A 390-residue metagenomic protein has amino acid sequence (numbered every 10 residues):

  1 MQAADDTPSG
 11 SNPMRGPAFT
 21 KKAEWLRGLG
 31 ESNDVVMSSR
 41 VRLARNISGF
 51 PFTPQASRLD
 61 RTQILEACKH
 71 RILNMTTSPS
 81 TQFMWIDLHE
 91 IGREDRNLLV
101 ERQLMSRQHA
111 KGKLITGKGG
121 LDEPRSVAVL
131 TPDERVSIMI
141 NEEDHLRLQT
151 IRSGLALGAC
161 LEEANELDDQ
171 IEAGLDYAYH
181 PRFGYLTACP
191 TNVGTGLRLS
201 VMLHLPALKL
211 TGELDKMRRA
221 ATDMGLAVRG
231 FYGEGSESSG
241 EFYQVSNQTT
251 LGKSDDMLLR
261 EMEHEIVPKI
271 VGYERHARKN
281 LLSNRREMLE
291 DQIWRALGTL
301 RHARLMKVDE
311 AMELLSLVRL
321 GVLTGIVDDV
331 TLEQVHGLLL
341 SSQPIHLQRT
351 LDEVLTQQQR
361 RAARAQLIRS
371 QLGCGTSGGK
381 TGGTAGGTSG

Functional and structural regions predicted by a protein language model:
Q2-R182, L197, T211, K216-R219 (+1 more regions): Long, Pro/Ser/Thr-rich low-complexity/intrinsically disordered regulatory tracts in eukaryotic proteins
G184-L203: Conserved phosphate/anionic-ligand binding catalytic regions in large, soluble enzymes, centered on
H204-A207, E213: Structural signature of FAD isoalloxazine-binding scaffolds in flavoprotein oxidoreductases
